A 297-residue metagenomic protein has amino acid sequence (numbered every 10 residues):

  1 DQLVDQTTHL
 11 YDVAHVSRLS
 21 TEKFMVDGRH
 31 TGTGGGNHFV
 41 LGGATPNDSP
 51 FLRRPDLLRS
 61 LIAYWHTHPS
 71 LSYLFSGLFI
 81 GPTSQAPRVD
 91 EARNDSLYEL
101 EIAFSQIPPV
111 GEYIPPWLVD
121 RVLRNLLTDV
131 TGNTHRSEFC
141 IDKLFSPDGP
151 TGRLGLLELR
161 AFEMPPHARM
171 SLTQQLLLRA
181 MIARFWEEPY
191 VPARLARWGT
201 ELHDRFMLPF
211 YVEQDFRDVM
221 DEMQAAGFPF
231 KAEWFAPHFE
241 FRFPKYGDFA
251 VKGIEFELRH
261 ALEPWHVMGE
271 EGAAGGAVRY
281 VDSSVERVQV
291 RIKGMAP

Functional and structural regions predicted by a protein language model:
D1-T33, A44-P297: C-terminal accessory/tail domains of diverse enzymes
G36-L41: A short beta-strand motif that forms the metal-chelation/ATP-contact edge of phosphoryl-transfer active sites
